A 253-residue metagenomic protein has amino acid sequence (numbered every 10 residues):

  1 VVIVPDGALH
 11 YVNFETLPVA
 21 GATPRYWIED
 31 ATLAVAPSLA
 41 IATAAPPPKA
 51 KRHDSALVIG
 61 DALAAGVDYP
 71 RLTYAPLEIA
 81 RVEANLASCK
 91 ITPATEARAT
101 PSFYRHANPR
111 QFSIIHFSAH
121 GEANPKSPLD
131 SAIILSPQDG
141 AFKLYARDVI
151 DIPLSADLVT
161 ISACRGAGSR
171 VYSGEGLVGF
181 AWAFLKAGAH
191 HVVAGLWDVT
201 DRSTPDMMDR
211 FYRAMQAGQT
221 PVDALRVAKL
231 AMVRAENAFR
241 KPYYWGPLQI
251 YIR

Functional and structural regions predicted by a protein language model:
V1-R253: Catalytic cores of enzymes
